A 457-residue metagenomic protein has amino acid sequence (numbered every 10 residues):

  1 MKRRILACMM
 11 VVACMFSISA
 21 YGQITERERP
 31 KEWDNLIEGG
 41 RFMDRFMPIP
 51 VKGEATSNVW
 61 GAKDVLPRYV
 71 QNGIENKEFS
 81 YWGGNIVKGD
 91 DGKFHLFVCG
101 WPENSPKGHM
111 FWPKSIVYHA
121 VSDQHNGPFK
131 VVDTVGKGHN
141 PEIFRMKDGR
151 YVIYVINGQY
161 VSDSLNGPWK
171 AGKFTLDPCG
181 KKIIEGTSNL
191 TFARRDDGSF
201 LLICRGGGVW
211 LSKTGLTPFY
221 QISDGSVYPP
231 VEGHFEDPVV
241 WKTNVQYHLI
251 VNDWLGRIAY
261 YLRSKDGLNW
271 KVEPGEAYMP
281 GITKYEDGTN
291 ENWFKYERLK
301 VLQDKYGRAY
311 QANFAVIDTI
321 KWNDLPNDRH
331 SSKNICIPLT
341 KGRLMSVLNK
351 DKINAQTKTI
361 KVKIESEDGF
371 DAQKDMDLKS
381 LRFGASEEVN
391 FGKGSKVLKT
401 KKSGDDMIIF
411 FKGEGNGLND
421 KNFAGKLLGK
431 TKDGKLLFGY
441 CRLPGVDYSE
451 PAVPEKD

Functional and structural regions predicted by a protein language model:
M1-M9: Bacterial N-terminal signal peptides that target proteins for export
C8-S17: Bacterial N-terminal signal peptides
Q23-M345: Carbohydrate-active catalytic/glycan-binding domains of CAZyme proteins, especially the secreted or lumenal ectodomains
G342, G439-P454: Short beta-strand elements
G342-K363, A452-D457: Boundary/junction segments of secreted and surface-exposed precursor proteins
I364-A372: Short amphipathic, basic-aromatic surface patches that mediate peripheral association with negatively charged
A372-N390: Short, surface-exposed alpha-helix to beta-strand junction/turn motifs within ectodomains of secreted and cell-envelope
V389-Y440: Structured beta-strand segments within beta-sheet-rich domains
